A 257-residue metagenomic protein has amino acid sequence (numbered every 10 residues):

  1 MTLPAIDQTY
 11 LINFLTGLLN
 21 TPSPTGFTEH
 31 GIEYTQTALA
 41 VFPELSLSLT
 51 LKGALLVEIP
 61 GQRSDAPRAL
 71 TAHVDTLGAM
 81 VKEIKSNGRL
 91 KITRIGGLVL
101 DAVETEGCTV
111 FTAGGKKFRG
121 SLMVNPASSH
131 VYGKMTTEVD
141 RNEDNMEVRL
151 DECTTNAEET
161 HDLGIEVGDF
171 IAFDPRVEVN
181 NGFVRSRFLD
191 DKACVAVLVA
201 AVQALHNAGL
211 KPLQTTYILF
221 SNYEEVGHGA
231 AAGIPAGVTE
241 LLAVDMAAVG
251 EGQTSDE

Functional and structural regions predicted by a protein language model:
M1-E257: N-terminal hydrophobic/helix-forming segments and targeting peptides
